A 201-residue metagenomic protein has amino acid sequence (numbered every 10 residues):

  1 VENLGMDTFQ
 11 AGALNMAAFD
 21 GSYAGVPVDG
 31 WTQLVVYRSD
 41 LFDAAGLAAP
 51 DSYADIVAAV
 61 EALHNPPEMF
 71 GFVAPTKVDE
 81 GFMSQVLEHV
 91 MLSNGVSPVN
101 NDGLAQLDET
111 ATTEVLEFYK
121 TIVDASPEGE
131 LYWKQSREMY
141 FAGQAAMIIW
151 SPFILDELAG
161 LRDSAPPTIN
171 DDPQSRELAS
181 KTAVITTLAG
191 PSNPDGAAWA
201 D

Functional and structural regions predicted by a protein language model:
V1-F9, D40-D51, A146-M147, E157 (+2 more regions): Extracytoplasmic "Venus flytrap"/periplasmic binding protein-like
V1-T32, M83, Q174-L188, N193-G196: Hinge/lid segment of periplasmic solute-binding proteins
N15-V28, Q33, D55-L104, A111 (+1 more regions): Extracytoplasmic/periplasmic solute-binding protein
S39-D40, L47, E61-E68, L92-V96 (+3 more regions): Sec-exported extracytoplasmic/periplasmic mature domains
A44-A45, T121-P127, P166-D201: Extracytoplasmic/periplasmic substrate-recognition and gating elements
Y53-V57, E128-F141: Short helix-initiation/N-cap motifs at beta->coil->alpha
V60-A62, N101-E130, K181-A183, T187: Glycine-centered hinge/linker elements that transmit conformational signals in sensory and ligand-binding systems
W133, W150-L155, T187-L188: Beta->alpha turn/N-cap motifs
